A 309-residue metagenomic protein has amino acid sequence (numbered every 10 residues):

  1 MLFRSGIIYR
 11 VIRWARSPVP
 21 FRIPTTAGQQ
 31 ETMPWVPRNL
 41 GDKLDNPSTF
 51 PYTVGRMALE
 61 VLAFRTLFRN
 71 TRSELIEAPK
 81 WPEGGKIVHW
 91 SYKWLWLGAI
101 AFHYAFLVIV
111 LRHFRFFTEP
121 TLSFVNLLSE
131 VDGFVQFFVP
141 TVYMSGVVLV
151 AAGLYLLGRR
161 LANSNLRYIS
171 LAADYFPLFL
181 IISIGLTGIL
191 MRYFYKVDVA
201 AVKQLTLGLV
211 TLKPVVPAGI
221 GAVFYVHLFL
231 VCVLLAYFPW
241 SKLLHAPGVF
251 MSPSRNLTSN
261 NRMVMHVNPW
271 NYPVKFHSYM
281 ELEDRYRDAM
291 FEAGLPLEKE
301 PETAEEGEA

Functional and structural regions predicted by a protein language model:
S5-R10, D198: Short charge-dense sequence patches
I8-F64, N260-V264: Membrane-interface amphipathic/juxtamembrane segments adjacent to transmembrane helices
P37-N39, F138, F229: Short amphipathic alpha-helical surface micro-motifs
L67-F68, R72-A222, V226, V233-N261 (+3 more regions): Long, contiguous internal "core" modules enriched in hydrophobic/ aromatic residues
